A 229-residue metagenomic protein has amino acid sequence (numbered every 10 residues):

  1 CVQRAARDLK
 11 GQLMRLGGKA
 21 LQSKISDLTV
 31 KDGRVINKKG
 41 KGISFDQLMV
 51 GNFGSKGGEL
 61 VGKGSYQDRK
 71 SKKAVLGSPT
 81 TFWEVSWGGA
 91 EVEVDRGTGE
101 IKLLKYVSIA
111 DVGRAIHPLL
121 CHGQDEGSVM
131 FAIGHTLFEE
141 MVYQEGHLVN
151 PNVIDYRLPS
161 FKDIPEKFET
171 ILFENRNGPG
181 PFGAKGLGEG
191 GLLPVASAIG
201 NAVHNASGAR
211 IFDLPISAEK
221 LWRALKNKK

Functional and structural regions predicted by a protein language model:
C1-K229: C-terminal catalytic domains of large/alpha subunits in multi-subunit enzymes
